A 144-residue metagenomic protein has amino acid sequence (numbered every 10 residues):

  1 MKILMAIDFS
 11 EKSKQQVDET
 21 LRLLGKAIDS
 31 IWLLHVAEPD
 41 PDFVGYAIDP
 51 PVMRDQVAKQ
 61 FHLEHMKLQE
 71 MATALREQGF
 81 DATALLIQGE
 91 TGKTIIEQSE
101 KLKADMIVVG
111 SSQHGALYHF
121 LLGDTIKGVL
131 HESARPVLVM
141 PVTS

Functional and structural regions predicted by a protein language model:
M1-V52: Small/aliphatic-rich secondary-structure junction motif
R22, E100-K101, H131: Solvent-exposed polar/charged
W32, T83, L138: Conserved beta-strand positions in the Rossmann-like core of class I SAM-dependent methyltransferases
V52-M66: A short acidic, glycine-rich active-site loop that binds or catalyzes chemistry on phosphate/adenosine moieties
T73-I107, S144: Structural beta-alpha unit
M106-H131: Glycine-rich, Arg-bearing micro-motifs that act as flexible, cationic patches
R135-S144: Short, flexible loop segments at boundaries between secondary-structure elements
